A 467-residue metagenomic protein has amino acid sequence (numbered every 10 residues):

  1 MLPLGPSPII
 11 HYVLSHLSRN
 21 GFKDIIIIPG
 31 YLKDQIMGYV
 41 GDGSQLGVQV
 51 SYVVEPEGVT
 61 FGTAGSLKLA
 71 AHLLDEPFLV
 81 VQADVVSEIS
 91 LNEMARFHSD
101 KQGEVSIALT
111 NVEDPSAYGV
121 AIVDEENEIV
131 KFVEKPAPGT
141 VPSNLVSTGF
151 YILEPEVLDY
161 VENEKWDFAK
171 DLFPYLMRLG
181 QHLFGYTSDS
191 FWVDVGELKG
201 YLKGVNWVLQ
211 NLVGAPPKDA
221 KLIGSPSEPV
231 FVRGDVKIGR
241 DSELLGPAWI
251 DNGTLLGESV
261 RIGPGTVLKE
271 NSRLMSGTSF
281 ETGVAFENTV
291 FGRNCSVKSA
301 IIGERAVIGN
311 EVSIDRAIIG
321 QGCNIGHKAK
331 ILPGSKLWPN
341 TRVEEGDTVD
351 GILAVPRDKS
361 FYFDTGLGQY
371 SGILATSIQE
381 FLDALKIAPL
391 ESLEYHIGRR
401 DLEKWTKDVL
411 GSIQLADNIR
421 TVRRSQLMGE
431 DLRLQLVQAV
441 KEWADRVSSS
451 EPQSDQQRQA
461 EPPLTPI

Functional and structural regions predicted by a protein language model:
M1, A121-V123, F173, G185: A structural signal for short hydrophobic beta-strand segments in well-ordered beta-sheet cores
M1-M37, V50: N-terminal glycine-rich phosphate-binding loop and ensuing alpha1 helix
K23-I25, E104, H182: Residues at the starts of beta-strands that form the adenosine-phosphate
M37, D42-E125, E162: Conserved beta-loop-beta/alpha segment of the NTase-like Rossmann-fold superfamily that binds/positions NTPs
F78-L79, V86, N92-S99, E113-P115 (+1 more regions): Catalytic-core segments of class I nucleotidyltransferases/pyrophosphorylases that form NMP-activated intermediates
R178-E287: Extended, small-residue-rich solenoid/repeat segments and analogous flexible loops that form exposed scaffolds
R273-G368: Glycine-rich hexapeptide-repeat left-handed beta-helix
L353-I467: Terminal, compositionally biased segments used for targeting/anchoring and flexible tails
